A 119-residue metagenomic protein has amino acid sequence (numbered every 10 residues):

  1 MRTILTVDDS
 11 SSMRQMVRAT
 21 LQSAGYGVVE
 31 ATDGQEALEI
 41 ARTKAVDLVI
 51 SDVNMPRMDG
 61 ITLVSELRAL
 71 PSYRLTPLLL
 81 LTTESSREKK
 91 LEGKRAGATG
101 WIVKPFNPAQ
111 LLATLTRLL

Functional and structural regions predicted by a protein language model:
M1-S12, V17-L21, V49: Conserved acidic segment of CheY-like receiver
G25-T32, I40: Short hydrophobic/Thr-rich beta-strand motif most characteristic of the beta2 strand and flanking loop of CheY-like
K44-I50: Active-site beta3 strand of CheY-like receiver
D52, T82: Active-site residues of response regulator receiver
M55: Receiver (REC) domain active-site loop signature in two-component systems and cognate sites in sensor histidine kinases
T99: Short, glycine/charged-rich "phosphate-handling" switch motifs in NTP-dependent and phosphotransfer domains
F106-L115: C-terminal output helix
